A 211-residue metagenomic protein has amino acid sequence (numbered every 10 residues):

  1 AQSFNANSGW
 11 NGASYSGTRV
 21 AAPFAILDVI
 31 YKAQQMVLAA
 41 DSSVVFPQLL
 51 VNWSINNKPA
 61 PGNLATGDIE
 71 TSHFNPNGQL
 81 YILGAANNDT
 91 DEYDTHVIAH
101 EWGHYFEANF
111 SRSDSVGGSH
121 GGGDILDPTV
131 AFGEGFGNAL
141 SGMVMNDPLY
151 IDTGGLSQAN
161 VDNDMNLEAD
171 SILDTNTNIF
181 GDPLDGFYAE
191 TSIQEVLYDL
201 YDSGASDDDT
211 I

Functional and structural regions predicted by a protein language model:
F4-L50: Zn2+-dependent metallopeptidase catalytic core
D28-Y31, Q35, H96, N138 (+1 more regions): Solvent-exposed, polar/charged alpha-helical surfaces in well-ordered, non-transmembrane soluble domains, broadly
S43-N63: Long, charged, glycine-rich C-terminal linkers/tails
V44-L49, N77-G78, G103-H104, M145-L149 (+2 more regions): Loop/turn elements at helix/coil->beta-strand transitions in domains of secreted/extracellular proteins
Y81-I98: Short pre-active-site segment immediately N-terminal to the catalytic Zn-binding motif
H96-R112, E134-N138, G142: Active-site recognition of the HExxH zinc-binding catalytic motif
D114-I211: Replace "(M1/M4/M9/M12/WLM)" with "(e.g., M1/M4/M8/M9/M12/M26/WLM)" and add "not limited to" to clarify scope
